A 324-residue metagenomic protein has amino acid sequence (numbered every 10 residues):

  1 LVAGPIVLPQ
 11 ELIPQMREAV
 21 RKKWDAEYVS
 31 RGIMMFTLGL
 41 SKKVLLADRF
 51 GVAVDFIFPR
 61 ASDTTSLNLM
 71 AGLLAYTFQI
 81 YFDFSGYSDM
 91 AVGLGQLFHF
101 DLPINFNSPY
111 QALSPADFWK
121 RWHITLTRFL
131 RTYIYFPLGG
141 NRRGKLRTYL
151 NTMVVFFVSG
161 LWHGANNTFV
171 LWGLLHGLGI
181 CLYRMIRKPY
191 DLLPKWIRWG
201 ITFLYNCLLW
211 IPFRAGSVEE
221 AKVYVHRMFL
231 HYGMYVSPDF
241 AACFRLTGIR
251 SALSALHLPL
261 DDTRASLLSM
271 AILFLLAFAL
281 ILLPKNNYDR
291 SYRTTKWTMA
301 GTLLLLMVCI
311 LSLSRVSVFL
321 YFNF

Functional and structural regions predicted by a protein language model:
L1-L276, I281, Y288-N323: Membrane-embedded transmembrane alpha-helical bundles that form the catalytic cores of multi-pass lipid-modifying
